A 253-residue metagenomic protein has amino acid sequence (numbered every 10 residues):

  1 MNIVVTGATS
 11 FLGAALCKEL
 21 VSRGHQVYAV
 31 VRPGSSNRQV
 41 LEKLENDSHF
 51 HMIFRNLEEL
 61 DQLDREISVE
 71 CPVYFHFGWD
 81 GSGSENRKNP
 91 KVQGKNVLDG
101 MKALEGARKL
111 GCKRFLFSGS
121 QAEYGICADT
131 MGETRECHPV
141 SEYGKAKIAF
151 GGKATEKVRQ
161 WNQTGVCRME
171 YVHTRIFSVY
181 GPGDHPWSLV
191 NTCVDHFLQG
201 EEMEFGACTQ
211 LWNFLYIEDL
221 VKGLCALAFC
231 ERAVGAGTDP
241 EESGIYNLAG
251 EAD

Functional and structural regions predicted by a protein language model:
I3-R23: N-terminal Rossmann NAD(P)H-binding glycine-rich loop of SDR-like oxidoreductase domains
T6, S178-G183, E204-W212, A236-D253: Glycine-rich Rossmann NAD(P)(H)-binding loop
F54-K95: NAD(P)H-binding glycine-rich loop region in Rossmannoid oxidoreductase-like domains and their noncatalytic homologs
Y74-H76, D80, M101-E142: Conserved Rossmann-fold NAD(P)-dependent oxidoreductase catalytic core, especially the SDR/UDP-sugar
Q93, V140-G151, W187-S188, N213-F214: Short-chain dehydrogenase/reductase
Y124-G125, S141-E142, V172-L189: Flexible, glycine-rich beta-alpha linker
V140-V172, L198: Active-site Tyr-X1-5-Lys
N191-M203, F214-Y246: Alpha-helical substrate-binding/gating segment
